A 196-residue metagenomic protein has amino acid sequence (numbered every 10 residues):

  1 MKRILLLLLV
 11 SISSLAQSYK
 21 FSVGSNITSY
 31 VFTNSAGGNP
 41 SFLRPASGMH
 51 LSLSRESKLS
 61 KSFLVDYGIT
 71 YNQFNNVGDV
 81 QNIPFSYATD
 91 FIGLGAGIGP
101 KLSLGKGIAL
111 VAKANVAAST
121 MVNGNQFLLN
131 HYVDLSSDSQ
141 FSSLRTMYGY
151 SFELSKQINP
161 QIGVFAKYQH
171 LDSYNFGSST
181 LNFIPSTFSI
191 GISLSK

Functional and structural regions predicted by a protein language model:
R3-S13: Sec-dependent N-terminal signal peptides
A16, K58-S60, S103-G107, Q157-Q161 (+1 more regions): Outer-membrane beta-barrel channels and translocator barrels
A16-D66, P185-T187, S193-K196: Short glycine/proline- and aromatic-enriched beta-strand/turn motifs that initiate or cap beta-hairpins
K20, F74, S139-F141, R145-K196: Predominantly the C-terminal beta-signal and adjacent terminal strand-loop region of outer-membrane beta-barrel
S25, M49-S57, I69-Y71, L94-L102 (+4 more regions): Residues on the lipid-exposed face of transmembrane beta-strands in outer-membrane beta-barrel proteins
Y30-L43, Y71-I92, T120-L144, N175-L181: Flexible, solvent-exposed loop segments that connect beta-strands
L43, L59-K61, L104-K106, F176-F183: Solvent-exposed loop/turn segments connecting transmembrane beta-strands in outer-membrane beta-barrel proteins
F85-G107: Helix-adjacent hinge/juxtasegments
